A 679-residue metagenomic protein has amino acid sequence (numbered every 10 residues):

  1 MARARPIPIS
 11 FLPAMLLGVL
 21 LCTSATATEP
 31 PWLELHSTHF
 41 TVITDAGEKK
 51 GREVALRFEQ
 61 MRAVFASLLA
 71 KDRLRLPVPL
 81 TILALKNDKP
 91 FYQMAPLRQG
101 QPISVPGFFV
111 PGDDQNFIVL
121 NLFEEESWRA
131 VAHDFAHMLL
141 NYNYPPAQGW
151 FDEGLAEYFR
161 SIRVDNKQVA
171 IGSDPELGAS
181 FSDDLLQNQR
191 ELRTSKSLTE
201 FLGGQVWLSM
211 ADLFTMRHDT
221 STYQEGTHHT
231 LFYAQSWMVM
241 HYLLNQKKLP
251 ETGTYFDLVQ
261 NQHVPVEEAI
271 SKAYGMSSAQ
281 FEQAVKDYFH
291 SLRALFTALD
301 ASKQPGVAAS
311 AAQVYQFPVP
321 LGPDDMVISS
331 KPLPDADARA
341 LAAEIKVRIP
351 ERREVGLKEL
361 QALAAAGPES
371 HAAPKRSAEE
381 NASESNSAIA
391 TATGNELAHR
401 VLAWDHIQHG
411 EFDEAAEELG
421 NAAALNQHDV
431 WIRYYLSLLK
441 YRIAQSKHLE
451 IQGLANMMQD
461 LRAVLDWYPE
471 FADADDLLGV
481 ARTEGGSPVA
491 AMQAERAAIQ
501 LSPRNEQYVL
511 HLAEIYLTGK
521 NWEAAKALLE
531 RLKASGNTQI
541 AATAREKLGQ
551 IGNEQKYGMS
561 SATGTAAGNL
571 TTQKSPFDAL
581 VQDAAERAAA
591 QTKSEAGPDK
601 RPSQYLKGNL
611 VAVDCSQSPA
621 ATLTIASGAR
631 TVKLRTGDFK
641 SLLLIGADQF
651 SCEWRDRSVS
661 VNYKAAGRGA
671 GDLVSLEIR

Functional and structural regions predicted by a protein language model:
A27-D152, F159-V169, A211-G226, Q262-M276: Juxtacatalytic substrate-recognition/specificity segment
P31-E34, T227-T230, Q262-N421, H428 (+2 more regions): Beta/coil-rich, acidic/histidine-enriched accessory regions frequently appended to metallopeptidases
K89, N143-A211, Q280-V285: Post-HExxH zinc-binding segment in Zn-dependent metallohydrolases
L363, A388, N421-A422, A463-V464 (+2 more regions): Canonical positions in the second alpha-helix
A366, T391, L425, W467 (+2 more regions): Structural marker of alpha-solenoid helical repeat scaffolds
